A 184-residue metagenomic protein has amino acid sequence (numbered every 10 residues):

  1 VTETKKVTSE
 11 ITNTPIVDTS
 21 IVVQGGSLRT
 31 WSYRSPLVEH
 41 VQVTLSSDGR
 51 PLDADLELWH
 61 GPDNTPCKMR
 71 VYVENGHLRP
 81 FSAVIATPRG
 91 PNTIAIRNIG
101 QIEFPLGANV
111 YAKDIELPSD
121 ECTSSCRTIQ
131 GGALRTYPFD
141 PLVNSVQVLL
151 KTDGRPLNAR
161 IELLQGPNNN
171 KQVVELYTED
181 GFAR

Functional and structural regions predicted by a protein language model:
V1-R184: Acidic, Ser/Thr/Pro
